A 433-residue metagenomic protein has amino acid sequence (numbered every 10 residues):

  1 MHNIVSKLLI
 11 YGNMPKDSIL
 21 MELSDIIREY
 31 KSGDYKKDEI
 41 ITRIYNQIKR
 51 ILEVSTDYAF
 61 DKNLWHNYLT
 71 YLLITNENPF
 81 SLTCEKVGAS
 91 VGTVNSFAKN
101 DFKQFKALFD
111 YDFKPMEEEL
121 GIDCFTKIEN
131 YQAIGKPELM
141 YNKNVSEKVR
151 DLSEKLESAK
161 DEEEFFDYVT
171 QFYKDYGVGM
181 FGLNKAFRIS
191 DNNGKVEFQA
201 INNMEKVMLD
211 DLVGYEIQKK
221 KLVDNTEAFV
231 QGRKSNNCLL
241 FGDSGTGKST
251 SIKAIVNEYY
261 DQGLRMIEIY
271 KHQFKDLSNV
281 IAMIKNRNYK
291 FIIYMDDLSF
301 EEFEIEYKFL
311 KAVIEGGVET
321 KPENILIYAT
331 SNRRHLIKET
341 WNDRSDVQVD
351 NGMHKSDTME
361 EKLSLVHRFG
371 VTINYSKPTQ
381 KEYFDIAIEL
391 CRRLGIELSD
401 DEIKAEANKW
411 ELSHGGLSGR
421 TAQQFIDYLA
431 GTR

Functional and structural regions predicted by a protein language model:
M1-E157: Intrinsically disordered, low-complexity N-terminal extensions of AAA+/P-loop NTPases that precede the structured
A133-F198: Interdomain "pre-motor" coupling segment immediately N-terminal to P-loop NTPase/helicase cores
I201-E227: N-terminal pre-Walker A segment at the start of P-loop NTPase domains
N237-E268, N279-K285: Walker A/P-loop
R265-I269, S278-P322: Conserved nucleotide-sensing/catalytic segment adjacent to the nucleotide-binding pocket in NTP-handling enzymes
E301-N351: Conserved catalytic/switch belt of AAA+ P-loop NTPases
Q348-L363, G370-F384: Conserved AAA+ ATPase "SRH/arginine-finger" region at the nucleotide-binding site
T372, S376-R433: C-terminal alpha-helical "lid" subdomain
